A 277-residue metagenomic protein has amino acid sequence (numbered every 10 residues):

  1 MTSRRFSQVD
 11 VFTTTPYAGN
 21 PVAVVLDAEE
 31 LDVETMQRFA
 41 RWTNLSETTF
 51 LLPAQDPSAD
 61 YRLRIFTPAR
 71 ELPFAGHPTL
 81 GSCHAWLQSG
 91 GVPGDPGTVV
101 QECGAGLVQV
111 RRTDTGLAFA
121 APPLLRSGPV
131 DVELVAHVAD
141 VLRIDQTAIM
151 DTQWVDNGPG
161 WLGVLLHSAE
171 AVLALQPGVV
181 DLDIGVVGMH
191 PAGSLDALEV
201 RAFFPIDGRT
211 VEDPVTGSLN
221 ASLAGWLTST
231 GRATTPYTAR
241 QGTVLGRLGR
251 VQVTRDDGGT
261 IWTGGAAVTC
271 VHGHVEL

Functional and structural regions predicted by a protein language model:
M1-F74, L80-L277: Active-site proximal loop and beta-alpha junction motif in alpha/beta enzyme cores
